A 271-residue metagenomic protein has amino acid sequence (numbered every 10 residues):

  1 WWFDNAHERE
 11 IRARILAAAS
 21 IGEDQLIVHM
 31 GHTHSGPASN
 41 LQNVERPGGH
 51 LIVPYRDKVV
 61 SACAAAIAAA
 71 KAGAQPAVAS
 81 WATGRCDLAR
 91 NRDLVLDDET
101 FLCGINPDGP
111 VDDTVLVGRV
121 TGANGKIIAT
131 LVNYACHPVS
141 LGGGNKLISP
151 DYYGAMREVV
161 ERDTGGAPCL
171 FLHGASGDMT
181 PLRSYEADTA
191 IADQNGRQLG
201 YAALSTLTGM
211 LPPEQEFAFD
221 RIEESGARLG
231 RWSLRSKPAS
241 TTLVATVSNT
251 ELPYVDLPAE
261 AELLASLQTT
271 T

Functional and structural regions predicted by a protein language model:
W1-T271: Non-catalytic substrate/cofactor recognition surfaces at enzyme active-site rims
